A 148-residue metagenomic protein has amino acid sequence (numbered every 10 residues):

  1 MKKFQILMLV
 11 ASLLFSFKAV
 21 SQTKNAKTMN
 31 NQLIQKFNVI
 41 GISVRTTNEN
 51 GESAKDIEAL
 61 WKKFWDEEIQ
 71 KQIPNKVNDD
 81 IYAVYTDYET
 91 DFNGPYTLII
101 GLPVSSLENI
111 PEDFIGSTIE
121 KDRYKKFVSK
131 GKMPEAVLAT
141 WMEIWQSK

Functional and structural regions predicted by a protein language model:
M1: Mixed-charge, Lys/Arg-enriched low-complexity segments
F4-Q5, S16-K148: A solvent-exposed interaction/effector surface
